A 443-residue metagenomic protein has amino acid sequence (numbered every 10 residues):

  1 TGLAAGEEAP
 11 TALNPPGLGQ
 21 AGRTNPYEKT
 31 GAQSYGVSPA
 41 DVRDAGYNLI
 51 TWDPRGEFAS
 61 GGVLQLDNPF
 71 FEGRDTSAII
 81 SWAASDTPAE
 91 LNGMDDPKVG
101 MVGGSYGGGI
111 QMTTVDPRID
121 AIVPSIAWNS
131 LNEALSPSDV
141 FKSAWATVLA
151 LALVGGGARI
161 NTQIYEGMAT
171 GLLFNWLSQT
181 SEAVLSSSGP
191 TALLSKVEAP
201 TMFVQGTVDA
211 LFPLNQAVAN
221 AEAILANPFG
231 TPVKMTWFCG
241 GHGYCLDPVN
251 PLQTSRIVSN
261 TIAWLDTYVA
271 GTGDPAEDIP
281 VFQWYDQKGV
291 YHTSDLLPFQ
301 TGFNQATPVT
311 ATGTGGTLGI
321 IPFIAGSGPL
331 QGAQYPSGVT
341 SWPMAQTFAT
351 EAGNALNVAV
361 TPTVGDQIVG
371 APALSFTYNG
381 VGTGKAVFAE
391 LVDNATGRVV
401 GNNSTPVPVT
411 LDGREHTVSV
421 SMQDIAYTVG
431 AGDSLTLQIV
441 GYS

Functional and structural regions predicted by a protein language model:
T1-Y47, W52-R55, D67, G104-S105: N-terminal cap/lid subdomain of alpha/beta-hydrolase-fold enzymes
G2-E8, V63-E72, A78-S105: Gly/Ser-rich "nucleophile elbow"/oxyanion-hole loop immediately N-terminal to the catalytic nucleophile in hydrolases
N25-D44, A59, G73, S85 (+4 more regions): Accessory cap/linker subdomain of secreted extracellular hydrolases
E57-A78, D247-I257: Catalytic nucleophile-loop/oxyanion-hole region of alpha/beta-hydrolase and closely related hydrolase-like folds
V197, F203-Q205, D209: Short beta-strand/loop motif that positions the catalytic acidic residue of the alpha/beta-hydrolase fold
A199, P213-A223, A373: Short alpha-helix in the alpha/beta-hydrolase fold that links the catalytic acid
I224-Y244: Catalytic histidine neighborhood in serine/cysteine hydrolases with alpha/beta-hydrolase-type architecture
L252-S443: C-terminal, loop-rich substrate-recognition/catalytic regions characterized by aromatic stacking residues
